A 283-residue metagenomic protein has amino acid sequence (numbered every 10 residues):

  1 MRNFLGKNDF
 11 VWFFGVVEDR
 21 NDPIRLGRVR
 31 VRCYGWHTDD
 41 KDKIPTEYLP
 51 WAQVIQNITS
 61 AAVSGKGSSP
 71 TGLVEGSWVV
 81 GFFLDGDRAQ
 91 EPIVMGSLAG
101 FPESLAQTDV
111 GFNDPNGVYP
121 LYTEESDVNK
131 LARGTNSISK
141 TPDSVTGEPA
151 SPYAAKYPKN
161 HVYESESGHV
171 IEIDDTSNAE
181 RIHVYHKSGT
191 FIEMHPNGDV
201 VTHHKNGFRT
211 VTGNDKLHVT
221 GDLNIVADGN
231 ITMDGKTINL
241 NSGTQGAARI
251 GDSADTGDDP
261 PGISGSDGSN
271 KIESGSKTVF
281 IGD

Functional and structural regions predicted by a protein language model:
M1-V16: Short boundary/loop segments of OB/S1/cold-shock single-stranded nucleic-acid-binding domains
R2-G6, S69, D87: C-terminal extracytoplasmic interaction modules
W12, I24, V74-G76: Eukaryote-biased feature marking scaffold/signaling PDZ-domain proteins and nuclear chromatin regulators
V16-N21, G96: A residue-level detector for short acidic-glycine micro-motifs
N21-P23, G35-W36, D85-R88: Acidic glycine-/aspartate-rich tracts in secreted/extracellular proteins
I24-R32: Short aromatic-glycine-enriched beta-strand elements
D40-P70: Beta-strand/loop nucleic-acid-binding surfaces
P70-S77, F83-D283: Right-handed beta-helix
